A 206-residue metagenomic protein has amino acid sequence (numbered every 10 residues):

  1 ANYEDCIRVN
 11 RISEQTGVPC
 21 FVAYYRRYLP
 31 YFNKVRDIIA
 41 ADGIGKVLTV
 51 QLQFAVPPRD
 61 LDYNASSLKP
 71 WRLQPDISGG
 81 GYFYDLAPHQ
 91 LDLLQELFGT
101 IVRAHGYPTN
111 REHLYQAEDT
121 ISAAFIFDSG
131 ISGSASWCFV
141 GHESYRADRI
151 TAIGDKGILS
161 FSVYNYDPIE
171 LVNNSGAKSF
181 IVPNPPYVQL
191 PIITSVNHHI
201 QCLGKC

Functional and structural regions predicted by a protein language model:
A1-R27, D42: Beta-strand-loop-alpha-helix segment that lines the small-molecule cofactor/substrate pocket of alpha/beta enzymes
D5, Y24, Y28-Y31, L86-Q90 (+2 more regions): Conserved donor sugar-nucleotide recognition element shared by glycan-biosynthetic enzymes
N10, E14, R36-I39, Q95 (+1 more regions): A structural alpha-helix within SAM-dependent methyltransferase catalytic domains
V18-P19, K46, S129-I131: Short, well-ordered coil/turn segments that N-cap beta-strands
R26-L114: Predominantly a Rossmann-like dinucleotide-binding segment in NAD(P)-dependent oxidoreductases
F32-K34, R59-S66, Q116-E118, A147-D148 (+2 more regions): Short aromatic-enriched loop/helix-cap "lid" or pocket-rim segments at secondary-structure transitions that line
D76-F83, V182-N184, Q189-L190: A short acidic, glycine-rich active-site loop that binds or catalyzes chemistry on phosphate/adenosine moieties
D85, L91-P168, I193-N197, C202-C206: Contiguous beta-strand/loop segments that form the cofactor/metal-binding neighborhood of enzyme cores
